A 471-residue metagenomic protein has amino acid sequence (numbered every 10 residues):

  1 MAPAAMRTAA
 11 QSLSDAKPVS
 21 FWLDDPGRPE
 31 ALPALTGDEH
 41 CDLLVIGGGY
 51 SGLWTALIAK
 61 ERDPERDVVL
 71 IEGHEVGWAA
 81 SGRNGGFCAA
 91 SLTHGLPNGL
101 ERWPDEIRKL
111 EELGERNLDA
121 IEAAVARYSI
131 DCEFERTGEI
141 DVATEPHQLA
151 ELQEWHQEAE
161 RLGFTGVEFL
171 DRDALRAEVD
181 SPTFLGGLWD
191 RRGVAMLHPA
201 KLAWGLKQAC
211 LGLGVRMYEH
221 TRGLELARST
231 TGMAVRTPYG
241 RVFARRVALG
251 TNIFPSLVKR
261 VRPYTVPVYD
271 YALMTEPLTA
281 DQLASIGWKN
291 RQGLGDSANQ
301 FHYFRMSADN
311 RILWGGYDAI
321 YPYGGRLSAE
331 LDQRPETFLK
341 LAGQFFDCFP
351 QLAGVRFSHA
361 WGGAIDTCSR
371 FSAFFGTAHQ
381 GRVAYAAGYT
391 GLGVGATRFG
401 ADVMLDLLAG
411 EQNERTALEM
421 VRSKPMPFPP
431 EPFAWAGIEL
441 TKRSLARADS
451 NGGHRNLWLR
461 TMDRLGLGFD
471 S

Functional and structural regions predicted by a protein language model:
M1-L43, E61-R62, R66-D67, L467: Extreme N-terminal leader/targeting segments of oxidoreductases
G47-S51, G73: Glycine-rich Rossmann-fold phosphate-binding loop(s) that bind the pyrophosphate of adenine dinucleotide cofactors
K60, A396-A417: Internal hydrophobic alpha-helix adjacent to the cofactor/substrate pocket in enzyme cavities
K60-R83: Glycine-rich FAD pyrophosphate-binding loop
R83-L113: Glycine-rich active-site loop/strand segments that organize a redox cofactor
G86, R127-E135, G223-E225, T230-T231 (+3 more regions): Active-site substrate-recognition segment that forms the wall of the catalytic cavity or substrate channel
A150, E154-R161, T183-R245: Helical element adjacent to the flavin cofactor pocket in flavoenzyme catalytic cores
T367, H379, L407-T441: Active-site-proximal substrate-binding core of FAD-dependent oxidoreductases
